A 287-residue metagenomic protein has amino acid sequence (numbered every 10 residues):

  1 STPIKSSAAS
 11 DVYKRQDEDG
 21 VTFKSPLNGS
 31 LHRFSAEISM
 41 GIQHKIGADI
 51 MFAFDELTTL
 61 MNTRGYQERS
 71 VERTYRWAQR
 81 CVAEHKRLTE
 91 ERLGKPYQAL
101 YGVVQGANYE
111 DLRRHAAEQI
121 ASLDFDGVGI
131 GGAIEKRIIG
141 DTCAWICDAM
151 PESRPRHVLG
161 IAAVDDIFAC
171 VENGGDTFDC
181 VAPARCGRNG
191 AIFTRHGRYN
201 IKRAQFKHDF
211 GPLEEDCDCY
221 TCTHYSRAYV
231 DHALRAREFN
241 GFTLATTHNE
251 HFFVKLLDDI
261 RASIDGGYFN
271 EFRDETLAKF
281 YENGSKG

Functional and structural regions predicted by a protein language model:
S1-A9, Y13: Single conserved hydrophobic/aromatic residue that forms the stacking wall/gate of nucleotide- or nucleobase-binding
S10-T74: Active-site-proximal, glycine-rich beta->alpha crossover segments in alpha/beta enzymes that shape flexible
A36-H44, Y75-K86, E90-R92: Acyltransferase donor/substrate-recognition loop-hinge adjacent to the catalytic core
S39, S70, T74-W77, C81 (+5 more regions): Alpha-helical packing segments of well-folded alpha/beta enzyme cores
A48-I50, Y75-Q79, Q98, L277: Long, low-complexity, charge-dense
D55-N62, E214-G287: C-terminal extensions of enzymes
L60-R64, E68, D126-G131, F239-F242: Glycine- and acidic
E72, E84, L88-E90, K95-L213: Glycine-rich phosphate/ribose-binding loops and adjacent secondary-structure elements that form binding surfaces
